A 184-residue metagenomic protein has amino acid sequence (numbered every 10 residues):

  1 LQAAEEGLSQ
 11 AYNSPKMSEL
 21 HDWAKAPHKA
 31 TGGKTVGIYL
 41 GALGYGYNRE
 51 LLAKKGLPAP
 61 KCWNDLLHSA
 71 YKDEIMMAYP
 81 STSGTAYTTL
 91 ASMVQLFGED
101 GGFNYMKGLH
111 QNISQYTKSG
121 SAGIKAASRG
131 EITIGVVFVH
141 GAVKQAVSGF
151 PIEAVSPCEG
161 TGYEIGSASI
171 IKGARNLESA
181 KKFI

Functional and structural regions predicted by a protein language model:
L1-E131: Extracytoplasmic ligand-binding site segments that recognize negatively charged/polar headgroups
L1-Q2, S128, T133-P151: A ligand-binding cleft/hinge motif common to bilobed small-molecule-binding domains
C62-S69, S167-I184: Bilobed periplasmic-binding protein/Venus flytrap-like ligand-binding cleft at the lobe interface of extracytoplasmic
Y71-I75, G130-T133, F150-I152, E178-K181: Loop/turn elements at helix/coil->beta-strand transitions in domains of secreted/extracellular proteins
A78-P80, F138-H140, P157-C158: Active-site-proximal beta-strand/loop segments in catalytic clefts of secreted hydrolases
Y105-H110, Y116-T117, S148-L177: Periplasmic-binding protein-like
G123-I124, H140-K144, E159-G162: Short, catalytically relevant binding-site loops at active-site mouths
